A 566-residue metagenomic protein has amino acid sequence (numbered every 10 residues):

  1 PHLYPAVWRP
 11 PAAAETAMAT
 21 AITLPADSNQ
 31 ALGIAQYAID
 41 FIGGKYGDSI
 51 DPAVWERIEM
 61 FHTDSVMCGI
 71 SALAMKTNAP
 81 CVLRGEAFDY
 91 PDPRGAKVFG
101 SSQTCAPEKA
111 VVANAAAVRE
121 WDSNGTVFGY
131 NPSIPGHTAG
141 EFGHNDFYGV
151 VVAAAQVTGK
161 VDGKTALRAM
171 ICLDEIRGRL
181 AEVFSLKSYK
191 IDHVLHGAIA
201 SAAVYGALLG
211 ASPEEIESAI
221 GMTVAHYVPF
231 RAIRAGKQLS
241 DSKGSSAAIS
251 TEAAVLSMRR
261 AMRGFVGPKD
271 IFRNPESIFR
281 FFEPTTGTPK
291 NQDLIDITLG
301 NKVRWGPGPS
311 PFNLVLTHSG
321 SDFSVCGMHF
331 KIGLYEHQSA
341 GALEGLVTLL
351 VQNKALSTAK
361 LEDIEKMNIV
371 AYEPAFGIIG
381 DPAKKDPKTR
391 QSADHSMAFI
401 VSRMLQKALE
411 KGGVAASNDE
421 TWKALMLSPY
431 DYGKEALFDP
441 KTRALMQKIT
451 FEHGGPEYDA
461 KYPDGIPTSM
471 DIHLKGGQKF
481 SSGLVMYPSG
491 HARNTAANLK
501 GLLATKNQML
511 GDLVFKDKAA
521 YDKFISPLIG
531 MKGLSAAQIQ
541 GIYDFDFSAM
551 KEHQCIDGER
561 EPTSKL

Functional and structural regions predicted by a protein language model:
H2-Y4: Intrinsic-disorder-associated, low-complexity terminal segments enriched in Asp/Asn/His/Tyr and depleted of Lys/Arg
W8-G140, S242-E252, R259-L566: Terminal-appendage/accessory-domain detector
I34-Y37, D146, A169-C172, I176 (+3 more regions): Amphipathic, well-ordered alpha-helical segments in soluble domains
W121-D174: Hydrophobic alpha-helical hairpins/lids featuring a short glycine-rich hinge
A139-H144, K190-L195, F230, K331-Y335: Short helix-coil transition sites and intra-membrane helix breaks within transmembrane domains of multi-pass
H144-A153, G197-V204, T251-L256, S339-L343 (+1 more regions): Well-ordered alpha-helical segments within folded domains of soluble proteins
Y148, A155, E175-I176, A225-P229 (+2 more regions): Short connector loops/turns at beta-strand edges and beta->alpha or beta->beta junctions
A155-L256, D270, P275: Glycine-rich, mobile lid/loop segments that gate access to catalytic sites or pores
